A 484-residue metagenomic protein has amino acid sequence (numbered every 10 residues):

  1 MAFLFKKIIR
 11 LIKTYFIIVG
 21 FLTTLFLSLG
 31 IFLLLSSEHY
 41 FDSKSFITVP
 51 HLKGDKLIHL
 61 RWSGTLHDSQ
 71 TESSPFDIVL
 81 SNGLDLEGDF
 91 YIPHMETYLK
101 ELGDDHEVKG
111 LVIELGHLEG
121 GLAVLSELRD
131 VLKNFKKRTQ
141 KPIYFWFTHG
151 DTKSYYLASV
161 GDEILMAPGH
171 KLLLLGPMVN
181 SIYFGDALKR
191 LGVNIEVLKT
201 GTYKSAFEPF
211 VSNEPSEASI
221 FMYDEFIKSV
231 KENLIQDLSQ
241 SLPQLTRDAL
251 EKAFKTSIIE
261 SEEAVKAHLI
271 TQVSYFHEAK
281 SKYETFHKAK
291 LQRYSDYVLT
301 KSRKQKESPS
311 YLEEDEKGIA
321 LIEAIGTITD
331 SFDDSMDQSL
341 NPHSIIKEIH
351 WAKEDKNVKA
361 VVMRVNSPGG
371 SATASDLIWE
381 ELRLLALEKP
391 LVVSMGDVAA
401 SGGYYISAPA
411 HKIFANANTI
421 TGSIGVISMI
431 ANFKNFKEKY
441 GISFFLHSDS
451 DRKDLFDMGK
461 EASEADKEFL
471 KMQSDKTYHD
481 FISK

Functional and structural regions predicted by a protein language model:
A2-R247, K252-K255, E284-K389, V393 (+1 more regions): Small-residue-centered hinge/linker elements
F276-E278, K282: Amphipathic alpha-helical
